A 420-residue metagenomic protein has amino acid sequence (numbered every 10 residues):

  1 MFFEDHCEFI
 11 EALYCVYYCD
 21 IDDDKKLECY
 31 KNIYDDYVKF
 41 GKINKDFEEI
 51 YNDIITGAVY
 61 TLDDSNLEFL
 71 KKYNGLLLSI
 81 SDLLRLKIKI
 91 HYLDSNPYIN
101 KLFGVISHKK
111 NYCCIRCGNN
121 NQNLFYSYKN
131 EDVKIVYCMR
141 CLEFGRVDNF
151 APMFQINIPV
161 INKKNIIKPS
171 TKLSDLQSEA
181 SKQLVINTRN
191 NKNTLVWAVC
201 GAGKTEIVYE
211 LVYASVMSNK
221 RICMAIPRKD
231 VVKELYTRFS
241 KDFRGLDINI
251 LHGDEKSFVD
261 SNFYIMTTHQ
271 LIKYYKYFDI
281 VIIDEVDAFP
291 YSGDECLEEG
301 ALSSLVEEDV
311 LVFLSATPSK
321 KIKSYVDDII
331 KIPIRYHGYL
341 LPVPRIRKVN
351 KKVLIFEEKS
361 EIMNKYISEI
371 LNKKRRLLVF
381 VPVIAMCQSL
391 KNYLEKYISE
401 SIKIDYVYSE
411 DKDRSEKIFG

Functional and structural regions predicted by a protein language model:
M1-H108: N-terminal alpha-helical interaction blocks
L62, T194, D327-S389: Conserved interdomain linker/interface between the two RecA-like ATPase lobes of SF2 helicase motors
G75-S79, Y92, N100-V160: Interdomain "pre-motor" coupling segment immediately N-terminal to P-loop NTPase/helicase cores
P169-K192: N-terminal pre-P-loop "Q-motif" helix
W197-T205, S215, K220-L235, S360-L394: Conserved strand-helix element at the start of the C-terminal RecA-like helicase core
K233, L246-D260, K403-G420: Conserved helicase ATPase core of P-loop NTP-dependent helicases/translocases
K276-N350, E358: Post-DEXD/H (motif II) to motif III coupling segment of the RecA-like Helicase ATP-binding lobe
L377-G420: Conserved helicase/translocase motor-coupling segment
